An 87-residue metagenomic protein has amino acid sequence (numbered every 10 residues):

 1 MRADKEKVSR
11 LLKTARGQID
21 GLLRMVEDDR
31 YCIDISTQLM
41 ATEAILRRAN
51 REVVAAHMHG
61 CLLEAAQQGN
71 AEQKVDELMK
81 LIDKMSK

Functional and structural regions predicted by a protein language model:
M1-K87: Solvent-exposed interaction patches of small proteins and small membrane subunits
